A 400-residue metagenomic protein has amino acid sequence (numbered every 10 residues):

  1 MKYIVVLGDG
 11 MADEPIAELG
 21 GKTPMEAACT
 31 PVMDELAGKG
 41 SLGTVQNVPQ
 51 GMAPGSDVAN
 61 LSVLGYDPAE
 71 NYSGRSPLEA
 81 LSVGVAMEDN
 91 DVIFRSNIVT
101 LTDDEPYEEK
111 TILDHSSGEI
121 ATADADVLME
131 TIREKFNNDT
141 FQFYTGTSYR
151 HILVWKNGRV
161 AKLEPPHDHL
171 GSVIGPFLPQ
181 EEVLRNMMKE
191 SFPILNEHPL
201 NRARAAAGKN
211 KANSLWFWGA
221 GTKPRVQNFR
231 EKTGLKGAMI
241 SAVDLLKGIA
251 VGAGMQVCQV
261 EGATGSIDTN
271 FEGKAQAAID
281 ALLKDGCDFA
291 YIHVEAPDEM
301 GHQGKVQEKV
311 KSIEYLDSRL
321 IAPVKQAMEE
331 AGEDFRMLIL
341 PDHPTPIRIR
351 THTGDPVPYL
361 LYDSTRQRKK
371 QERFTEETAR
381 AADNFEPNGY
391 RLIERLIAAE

Functional and structural regions predicted by a protein language model:
M1-E400: Feature captures the catalytic ectodomains and active-site-proximal regions of enzymes that hydrolyze or transfer
